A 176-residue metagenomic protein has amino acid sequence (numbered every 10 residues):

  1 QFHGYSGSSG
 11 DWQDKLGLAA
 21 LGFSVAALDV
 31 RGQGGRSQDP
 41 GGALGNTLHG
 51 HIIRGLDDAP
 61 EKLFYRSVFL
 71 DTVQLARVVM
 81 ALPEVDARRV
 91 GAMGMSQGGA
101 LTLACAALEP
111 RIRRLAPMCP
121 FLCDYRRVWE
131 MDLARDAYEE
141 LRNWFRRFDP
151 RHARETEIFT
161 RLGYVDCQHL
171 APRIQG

Functional and structural regions predicted by a protein language model:
H3-G7: Active-site glycine-rich loops that stabilize anionic/oxyanionic intermediates across multiple enzyme folds
G10, L16-G17, S24-L70: Cap/lid segment of the alpha/beta-hydrolase catalytic domain
D29, M93-M95, M118-C119: Alpha/beta-hydrolase-fold catalytic nucleophile elbow
A43-L63, D136-R161: Surface-exposed acidic, glycine/proline-enriched linker/cap segments that occur as 15-30-residue helix-coil
H51-S96: Gly/Ser-rich "nucleophile elbow"/oxyanion-hole loop immediately N-terminal to the catalytic nucleophile in hydrolases
A81, T156-G176: Serine-hydrolase catalytic core
G94-A104: Glycine-rich nucleophile elbow surrounding the catalytic serine of serine-hydrolase chemistry
L103-A153, P172: Hydrolase active-site cap/lid region
